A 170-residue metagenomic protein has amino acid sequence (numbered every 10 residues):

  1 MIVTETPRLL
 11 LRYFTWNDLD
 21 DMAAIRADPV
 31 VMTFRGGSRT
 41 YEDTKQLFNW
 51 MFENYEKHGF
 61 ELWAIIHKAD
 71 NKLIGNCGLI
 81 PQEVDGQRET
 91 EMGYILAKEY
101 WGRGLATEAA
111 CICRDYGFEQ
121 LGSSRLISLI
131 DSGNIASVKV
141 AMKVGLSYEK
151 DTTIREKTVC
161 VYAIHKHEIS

Functional and structural regions predicted by a protein language model:
M1-F34, N49, L62, I66-S170: Acyl-donor (CoA/ACP) binding surface of acyl/acetyltransferases
T40-G59: Active-site rim helix/loop that mediates acceptor-substrate recognition in acyltransferases
